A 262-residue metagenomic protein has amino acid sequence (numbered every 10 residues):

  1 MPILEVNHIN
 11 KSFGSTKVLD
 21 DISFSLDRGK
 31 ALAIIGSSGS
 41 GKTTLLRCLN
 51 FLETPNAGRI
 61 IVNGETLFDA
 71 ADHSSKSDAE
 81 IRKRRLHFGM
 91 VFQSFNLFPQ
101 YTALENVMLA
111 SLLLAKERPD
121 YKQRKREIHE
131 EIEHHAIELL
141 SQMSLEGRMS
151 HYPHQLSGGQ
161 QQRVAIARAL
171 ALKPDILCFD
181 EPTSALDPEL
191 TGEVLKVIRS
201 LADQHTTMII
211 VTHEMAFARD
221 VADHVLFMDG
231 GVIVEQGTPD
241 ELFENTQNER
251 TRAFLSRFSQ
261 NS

Functional and structural regions predicted by a protein language model:
N50: Helix-to-loop junction immediately C-terminal to a conserved catalytic motif
Y152-L156, Q160: Conserved ABC ATPase signature
A171-D175: A short, proline-enriched helix->beta-strand linker immediately N-terminal to the Walker B motif in ABC-type P-loop
L177-D180: Catalytic Walker B motif of ABC-type/P-loop ATPase nucleotide-binding domains
Q236-G237: ABC ATPase "signature
